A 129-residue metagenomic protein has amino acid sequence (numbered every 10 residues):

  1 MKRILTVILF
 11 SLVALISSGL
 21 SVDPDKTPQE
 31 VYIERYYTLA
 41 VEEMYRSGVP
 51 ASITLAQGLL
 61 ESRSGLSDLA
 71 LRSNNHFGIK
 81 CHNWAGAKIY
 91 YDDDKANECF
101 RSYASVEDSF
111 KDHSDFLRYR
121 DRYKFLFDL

Functional and structural regions predicted by a protein language model:
K2, L15-L129: Catalytic cores of secreted/periplasmic lytic hydrolases that degrade extracellular macromolecules
V7-L15: Bacterial N-terminal signal peptides
